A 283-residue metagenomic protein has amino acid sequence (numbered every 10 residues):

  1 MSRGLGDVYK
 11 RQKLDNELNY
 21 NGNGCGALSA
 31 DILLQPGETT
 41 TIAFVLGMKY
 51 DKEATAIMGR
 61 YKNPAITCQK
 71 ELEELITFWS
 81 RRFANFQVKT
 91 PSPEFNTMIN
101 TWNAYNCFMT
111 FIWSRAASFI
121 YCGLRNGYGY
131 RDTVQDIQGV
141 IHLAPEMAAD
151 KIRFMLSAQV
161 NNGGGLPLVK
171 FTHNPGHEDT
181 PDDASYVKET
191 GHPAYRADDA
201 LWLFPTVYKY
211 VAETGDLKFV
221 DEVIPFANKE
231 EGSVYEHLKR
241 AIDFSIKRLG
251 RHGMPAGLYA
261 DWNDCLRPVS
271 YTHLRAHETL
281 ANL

Functional and structural regions predicted by a protein language model:
M1-Y9, H273, L280-L283: Single conserved hydrophobic/aromatic residue that forms the stacking wall/gate of nucleotide- or nucleobase-binding
D7-N16, G22, A27-G127, A227-Y235 (+1 more regions): Acidic/polar, glycine-enriched structural segments that form the non-catalytic walls/loops of the carbohydrate-binding
V8-Q12, T206, V269, H273: Extended hydrophobic/Leu-rich segments
G37, Y128-T133, I137-A148, I152-P255: Aromatic-rich carbohydrate-recognition surfaces in CAZymes
D51-T55, E213, L283: Intrinsically disordered, low-complexity acidic/polar segments
N85-G127, I152-Y186, I242-R275: Extended glycan-interaction surfaces of carbohydrate-active proteins
T101, V207, L280: Short, flexible active-site-adjacent loop segments at beta-strand->alpha-helix junctions, enriched in small/polar
